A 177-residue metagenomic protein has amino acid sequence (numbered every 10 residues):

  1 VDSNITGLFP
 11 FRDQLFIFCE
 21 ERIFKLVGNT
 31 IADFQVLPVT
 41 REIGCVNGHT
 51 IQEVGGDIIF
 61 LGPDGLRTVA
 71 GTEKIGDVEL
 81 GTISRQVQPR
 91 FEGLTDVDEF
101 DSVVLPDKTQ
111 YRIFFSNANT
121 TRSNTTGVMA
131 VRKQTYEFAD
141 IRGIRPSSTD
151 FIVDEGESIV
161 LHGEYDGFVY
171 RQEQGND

Functional and structural regions predicted by a protein language model:
D2-D177: Beta-sheet-dominated scaffold domains
